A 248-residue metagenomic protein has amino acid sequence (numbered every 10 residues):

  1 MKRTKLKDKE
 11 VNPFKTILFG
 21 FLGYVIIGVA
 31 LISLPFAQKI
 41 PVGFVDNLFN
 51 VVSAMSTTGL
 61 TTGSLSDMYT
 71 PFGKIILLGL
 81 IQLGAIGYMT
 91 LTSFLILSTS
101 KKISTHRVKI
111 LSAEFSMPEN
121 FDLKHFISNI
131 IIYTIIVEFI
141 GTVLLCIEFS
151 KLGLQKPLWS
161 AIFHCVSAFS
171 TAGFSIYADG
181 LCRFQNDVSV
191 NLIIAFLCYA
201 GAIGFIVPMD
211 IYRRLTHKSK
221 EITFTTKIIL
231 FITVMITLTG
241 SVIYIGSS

Functional and structural regions predicted by a protein language model:
M1-S248: Membrane-proximal intracellular helices of multi-pass ion channels
